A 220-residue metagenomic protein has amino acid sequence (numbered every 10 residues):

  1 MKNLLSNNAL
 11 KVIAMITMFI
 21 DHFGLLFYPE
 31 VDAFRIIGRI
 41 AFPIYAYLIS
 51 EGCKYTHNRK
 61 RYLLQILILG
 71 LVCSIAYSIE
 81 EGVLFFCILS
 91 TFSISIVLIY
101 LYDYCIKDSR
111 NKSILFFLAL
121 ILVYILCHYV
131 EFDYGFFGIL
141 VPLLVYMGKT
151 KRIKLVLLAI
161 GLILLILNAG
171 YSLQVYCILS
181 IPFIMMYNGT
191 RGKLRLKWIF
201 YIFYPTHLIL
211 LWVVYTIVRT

Functional and structural regions predicted by a protein language model:
M1-T220: Alpha-helical transmembrane segments and their immediate juxtamembrane cytosolic regions
